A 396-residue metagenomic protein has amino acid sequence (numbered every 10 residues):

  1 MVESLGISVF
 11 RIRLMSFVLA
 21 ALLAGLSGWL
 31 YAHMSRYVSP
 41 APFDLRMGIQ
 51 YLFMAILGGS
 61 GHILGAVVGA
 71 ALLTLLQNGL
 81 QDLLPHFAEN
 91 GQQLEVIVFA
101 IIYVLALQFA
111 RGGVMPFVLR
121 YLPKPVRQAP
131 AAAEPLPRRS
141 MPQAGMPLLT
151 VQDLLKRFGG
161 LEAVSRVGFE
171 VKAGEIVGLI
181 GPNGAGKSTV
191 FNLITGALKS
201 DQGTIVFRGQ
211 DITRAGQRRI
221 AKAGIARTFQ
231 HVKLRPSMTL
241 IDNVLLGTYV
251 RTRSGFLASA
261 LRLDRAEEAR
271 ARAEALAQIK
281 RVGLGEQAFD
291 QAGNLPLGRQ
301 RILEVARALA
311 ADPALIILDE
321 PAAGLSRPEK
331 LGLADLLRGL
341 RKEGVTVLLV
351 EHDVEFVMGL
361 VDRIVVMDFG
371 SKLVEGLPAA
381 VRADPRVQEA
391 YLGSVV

Functional and structural regions predicted by a protein language model:
R13-V104: Transmembrane alpha-helical segments in multi-pass inner-membrane proteins
V177-P182: The feature captures the beta-strand-to-loop junction immediately N-terminal to the Walker
T195: Helix-to-loop junction immediately C-terminal to a conserved catalytic motif
G203-Q210, K222-A223: Conserved ABC transporter NBD signature motif
T213-R214, Q278-L297: Conserved ABC nucleotide-binding domain
I316-E320: Catalytic Walker B motif of ABC-type/P-loop ATPase nucleotide-binding domains
